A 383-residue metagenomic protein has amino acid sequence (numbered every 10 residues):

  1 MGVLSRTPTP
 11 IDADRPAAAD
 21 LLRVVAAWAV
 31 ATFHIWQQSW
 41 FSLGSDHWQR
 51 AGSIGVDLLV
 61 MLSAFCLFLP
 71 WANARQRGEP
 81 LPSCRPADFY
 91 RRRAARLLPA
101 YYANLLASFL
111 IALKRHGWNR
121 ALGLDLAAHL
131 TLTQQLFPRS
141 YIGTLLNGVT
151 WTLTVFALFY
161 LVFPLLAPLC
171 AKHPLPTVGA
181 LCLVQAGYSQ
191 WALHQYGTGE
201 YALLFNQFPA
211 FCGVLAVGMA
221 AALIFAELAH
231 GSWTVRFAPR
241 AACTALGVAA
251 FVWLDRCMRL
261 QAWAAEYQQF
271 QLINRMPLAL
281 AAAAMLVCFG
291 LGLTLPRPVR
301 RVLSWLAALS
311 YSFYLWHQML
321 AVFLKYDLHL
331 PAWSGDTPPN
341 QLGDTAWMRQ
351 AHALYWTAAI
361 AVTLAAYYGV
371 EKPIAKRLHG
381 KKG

Functional and structural regions predicted by a protein language model:
G2-A18, T32-G52, F68-C84, P138-Y141 (+3 more regions): Alpha-helical transmembrane segments in multi-pass integral membrane proteins
D20, V24-A27, V56-D57, S63 (+6 more regions): Residues within membrane-spanning alpha-helices of integral membrane proteins, especially the hydrophobic core/packing
L21-A27, S63, R93, P99-Y102 (+4 more regions): Conserved beta-strand->loop/alpha-helix structural units within folded catalytic cores of enzymes with alpha/beta
V25-H34, P174-H194, C243-V252: Small-polar-interrupted transmembrane alpha-helices in polytopic inner-membrane proteins
A26-A29, F33-W36, L62-F65, A128 (+3 more regions): Membrane-embedded alpha-helical transmembrane segments of multi-pass integral membrane proteins
W28, Y102, L106-L110, K114 (+9 more regions): Generic alpha-helical transmembrane segments of integral inner-membrane proteins, especially permease/transport modules
P70, S83-R91, L97-V155, A186-A202 (+4 more regions): Membrane-interface helix-loop-helix regions
